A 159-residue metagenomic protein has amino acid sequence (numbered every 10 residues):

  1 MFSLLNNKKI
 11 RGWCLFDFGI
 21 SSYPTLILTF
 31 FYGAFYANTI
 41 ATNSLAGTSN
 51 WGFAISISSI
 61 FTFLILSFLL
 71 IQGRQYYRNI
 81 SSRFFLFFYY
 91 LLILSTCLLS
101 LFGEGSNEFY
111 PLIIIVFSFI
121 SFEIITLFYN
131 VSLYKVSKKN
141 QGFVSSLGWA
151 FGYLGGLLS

Functional and structural regions predicted by a protein language model:
F2-T62: Helix-loop boundary and gating motifs at the non-cytosolic
I40, Y76-Y77, V136-K139: Short helix-loop-helix connector
L45-S49, K138-F151: Loop-to-transmembrane helix entry/capping segments in MFS-fold secondary transporters and related SLC/MFSD carriers
W51-R74, L94, L157: Central cavity-lining transmembrane alpha-helices of secondary-active solute carriers, predominantly the Major
T62-F63, F143-S159: Glycine-rich segments within core transmembrane alpha-helices of 12-TM secondary carriers
R74-Y90: Cytoplasmic membrane-interface "Motif A"-like loop-to-helix N-cap segments of 12-TM Major Facilitator Superfamily
F88-L127: Hydrophobic core of transmembrane alpha-helices in multi-pass small-molecule transporters, especially MFS/SLC-type
L127-K135: Intracellular helix-loop hinge segments at the cytoplasmic ends of transmembrane helices in 12-TM rocker-switch-type
